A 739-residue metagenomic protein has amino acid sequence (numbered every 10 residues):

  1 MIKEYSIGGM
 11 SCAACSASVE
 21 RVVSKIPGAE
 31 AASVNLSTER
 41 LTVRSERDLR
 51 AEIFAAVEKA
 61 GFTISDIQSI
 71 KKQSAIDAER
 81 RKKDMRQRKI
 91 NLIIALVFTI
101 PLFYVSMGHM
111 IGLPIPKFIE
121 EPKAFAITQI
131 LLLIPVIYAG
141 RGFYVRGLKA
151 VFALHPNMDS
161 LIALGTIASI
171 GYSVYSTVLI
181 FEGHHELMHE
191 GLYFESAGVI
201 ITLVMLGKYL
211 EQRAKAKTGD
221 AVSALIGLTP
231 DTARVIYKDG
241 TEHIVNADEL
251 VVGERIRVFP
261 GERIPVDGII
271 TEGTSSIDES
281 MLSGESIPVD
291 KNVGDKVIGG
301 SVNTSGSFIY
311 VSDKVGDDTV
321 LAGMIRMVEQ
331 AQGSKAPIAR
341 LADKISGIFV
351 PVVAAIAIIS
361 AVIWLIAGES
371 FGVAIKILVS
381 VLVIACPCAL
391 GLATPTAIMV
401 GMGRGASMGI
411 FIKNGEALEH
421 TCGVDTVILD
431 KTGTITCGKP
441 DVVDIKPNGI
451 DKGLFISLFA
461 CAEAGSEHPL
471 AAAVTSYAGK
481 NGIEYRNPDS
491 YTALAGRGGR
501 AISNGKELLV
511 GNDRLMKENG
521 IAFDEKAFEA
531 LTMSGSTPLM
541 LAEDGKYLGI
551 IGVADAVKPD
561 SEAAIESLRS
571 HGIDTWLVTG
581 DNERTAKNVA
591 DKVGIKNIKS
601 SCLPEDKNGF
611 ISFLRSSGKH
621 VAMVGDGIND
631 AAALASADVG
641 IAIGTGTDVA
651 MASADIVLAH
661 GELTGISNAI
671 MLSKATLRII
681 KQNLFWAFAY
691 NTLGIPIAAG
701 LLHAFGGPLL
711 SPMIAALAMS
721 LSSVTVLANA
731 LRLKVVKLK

Functional and structural regions predicted by a protein language model:
M1-A126, K149, T241-E242, A322 (+4 more regions): Flexible metal-binding regulatory segments at protein termini and peripheral loops
A17, G253, I412, V424 (+3 more regions): Conserved ATP-binding TGD loop and adjacent catalytic N/P-domain core of P-type ATPases
G28-S45, R50-A51, A55, F194 (+3 more regions): Conserved cytosolic catalytic loops of P-type ATPases
I76, G198-P260, K291, L341 (+5 more regions): Juxtamembrane coupling segments of multi-pass membrane pumps/enzymes
Q87-T232, K344, I445: Transmembrane helix-loop-helix hairpins at the membrane interface
I111-A124, F152, G171, R404 (+8 more regions): Membrane-embedded alpha-helical bundles of multi-pass transporters
L282, L341, K376, A389-A462 (+3 more regions): Conserved catalytic phosphorylation-site environment of P-type ATPases
V442, K446-H571, E583, I595-E605 (+1 more regions): P-type ATPase nucleotide-binding
